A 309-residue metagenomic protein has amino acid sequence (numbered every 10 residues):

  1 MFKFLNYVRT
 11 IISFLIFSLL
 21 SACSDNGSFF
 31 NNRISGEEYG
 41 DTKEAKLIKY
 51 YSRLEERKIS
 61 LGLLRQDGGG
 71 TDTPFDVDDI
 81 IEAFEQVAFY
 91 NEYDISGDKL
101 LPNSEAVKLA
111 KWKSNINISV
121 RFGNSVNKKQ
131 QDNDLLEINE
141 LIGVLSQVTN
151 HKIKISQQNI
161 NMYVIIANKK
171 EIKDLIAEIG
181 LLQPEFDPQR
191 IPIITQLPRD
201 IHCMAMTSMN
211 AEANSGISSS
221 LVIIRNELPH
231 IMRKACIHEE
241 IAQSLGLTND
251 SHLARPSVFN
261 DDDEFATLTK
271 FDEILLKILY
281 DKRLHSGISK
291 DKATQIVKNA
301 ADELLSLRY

Functional and structural regions predicted by a protein language model:
F2-L5, C23-N159, A167-E178, P188 (+1 more regions): N-terminal low-structure segments adjacent to metalloprotease catalytic domains across cellular compartments
N6-F14: Sec-dependent signal peptide recognition, specifically the positively charged N-region followed immediately by
S13, S28, G123, L247 (+1 more regions): Residue-level marker of positions within ordered structural domains that often coincide with functionally constrained
I16-F17, E105, Q196: Residue-level signal for mature regions of secreted extracellular proteins and peptides
F30-R57, L63-G68, I191-M232, T248-Y309: Metalloprotease/metallohydrolase-associated module, dominated by Zn2+-dependent proteases
D132-H238, Q243-S244, T248-H252: Metzincin-family zinc-dependent endopeptidase catalytic domain
